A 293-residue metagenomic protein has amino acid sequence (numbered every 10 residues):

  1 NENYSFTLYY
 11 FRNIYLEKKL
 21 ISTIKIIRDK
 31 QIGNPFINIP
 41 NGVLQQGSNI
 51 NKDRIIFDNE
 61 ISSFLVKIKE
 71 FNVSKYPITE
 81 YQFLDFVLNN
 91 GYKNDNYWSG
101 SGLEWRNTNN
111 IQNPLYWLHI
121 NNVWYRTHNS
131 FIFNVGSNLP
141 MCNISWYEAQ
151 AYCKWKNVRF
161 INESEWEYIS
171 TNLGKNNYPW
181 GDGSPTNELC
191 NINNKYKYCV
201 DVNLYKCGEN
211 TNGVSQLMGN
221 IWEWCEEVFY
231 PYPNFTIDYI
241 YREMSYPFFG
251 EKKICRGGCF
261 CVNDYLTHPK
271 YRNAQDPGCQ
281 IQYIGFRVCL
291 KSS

Functional and structural regions predicted by a protein language model:
N1-I61, G91-K270: Functional-site microenvironments in short loops/helix caps that host divalent-cation chemistry
V66, F71: C-terminal catalytic core of Y-nucleophile DNA break-rejoin enzymes
Q282-S293: Short, structured beta-strand segments at or near domain termini in extracellular proteins/domains
